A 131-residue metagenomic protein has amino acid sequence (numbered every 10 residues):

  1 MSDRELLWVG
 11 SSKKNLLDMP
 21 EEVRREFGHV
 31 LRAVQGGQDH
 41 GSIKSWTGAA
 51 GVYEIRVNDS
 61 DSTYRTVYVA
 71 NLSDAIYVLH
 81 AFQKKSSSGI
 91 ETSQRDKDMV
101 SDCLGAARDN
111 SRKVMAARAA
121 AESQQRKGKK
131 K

Functional and structural regions predicted by a protein language model:
M1-T63, L72-A75, Q83-K131: Basic, Lys/Arg-enriched alpha-helical interface segments
T66-Y68: Hydrophobic/aromatic beta-strand elements that line small-molecule binding cavities or substrate pockets in beta-rich
L79: Electropositive, glycine- and tryptophan-enriched low-complexity nucleic-acid-binding patches
